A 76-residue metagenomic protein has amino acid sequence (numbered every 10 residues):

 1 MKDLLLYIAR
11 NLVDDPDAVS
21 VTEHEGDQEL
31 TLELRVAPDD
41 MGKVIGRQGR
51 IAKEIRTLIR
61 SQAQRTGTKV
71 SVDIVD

Functional and structural regions predicted by a protein language model:
M1-K43, I51-D76: RNA-contacting regions in translation and RNA-metabolism proteins, encompassing KH/S1 modules where present
